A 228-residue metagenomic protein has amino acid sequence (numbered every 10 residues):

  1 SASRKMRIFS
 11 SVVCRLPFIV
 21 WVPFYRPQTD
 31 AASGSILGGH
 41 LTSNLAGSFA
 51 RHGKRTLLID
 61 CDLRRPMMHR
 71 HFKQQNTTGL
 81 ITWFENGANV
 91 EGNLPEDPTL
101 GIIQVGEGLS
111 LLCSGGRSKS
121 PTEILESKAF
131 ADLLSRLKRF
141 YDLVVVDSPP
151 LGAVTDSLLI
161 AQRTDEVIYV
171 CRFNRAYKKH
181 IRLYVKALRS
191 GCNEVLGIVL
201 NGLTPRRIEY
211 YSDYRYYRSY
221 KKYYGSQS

Functional and structural regions predicted by a protein language model:
S1-S228: P-loop NTP-binding module
